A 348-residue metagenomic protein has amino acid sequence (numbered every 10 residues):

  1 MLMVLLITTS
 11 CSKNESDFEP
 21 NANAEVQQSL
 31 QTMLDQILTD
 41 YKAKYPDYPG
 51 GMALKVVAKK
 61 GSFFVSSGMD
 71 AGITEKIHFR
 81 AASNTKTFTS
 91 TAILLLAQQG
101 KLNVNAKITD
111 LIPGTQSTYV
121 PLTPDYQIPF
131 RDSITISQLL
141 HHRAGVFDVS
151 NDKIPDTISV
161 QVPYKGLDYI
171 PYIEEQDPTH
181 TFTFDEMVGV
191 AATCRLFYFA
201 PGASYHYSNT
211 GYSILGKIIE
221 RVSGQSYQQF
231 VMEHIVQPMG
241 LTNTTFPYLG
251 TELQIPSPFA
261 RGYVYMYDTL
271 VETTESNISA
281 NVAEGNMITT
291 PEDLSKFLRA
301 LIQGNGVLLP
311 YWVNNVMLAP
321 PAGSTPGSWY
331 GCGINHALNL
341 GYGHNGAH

Functional and structural regions predicted by a protein language model:
M1-L2: Sec-dependent signal peptide recognition, specifically the positively charged N-region followed immediately by
L5-T32: Bacterial Sec-dependent N-terminal signal peptides
V26, Y48-G50, A71-L139, F199-S208 (+1 more regions): Short active-site loop at a secondary-structure junction that contains or immediately precedes the catalytic residue(s)
Q31-Y41: Short, basic/aromatic recognition patches
T39-I73, H78, T179, I334: A short, well-structured edge-of-sheet supersecondary motif
L54, K60, K86-T89, I93 (+6 more regions): Residue-level preference for non-acidic, small/hydrophobic
V56, G343-H348: Short, intrinsically disordered, charge-balanced linker/junction segments flanking boundaries in proteins
P121-N345: Short, surface-exposed loop or secondary-structure junction motifs that flank catalytic or metal-binding residues
